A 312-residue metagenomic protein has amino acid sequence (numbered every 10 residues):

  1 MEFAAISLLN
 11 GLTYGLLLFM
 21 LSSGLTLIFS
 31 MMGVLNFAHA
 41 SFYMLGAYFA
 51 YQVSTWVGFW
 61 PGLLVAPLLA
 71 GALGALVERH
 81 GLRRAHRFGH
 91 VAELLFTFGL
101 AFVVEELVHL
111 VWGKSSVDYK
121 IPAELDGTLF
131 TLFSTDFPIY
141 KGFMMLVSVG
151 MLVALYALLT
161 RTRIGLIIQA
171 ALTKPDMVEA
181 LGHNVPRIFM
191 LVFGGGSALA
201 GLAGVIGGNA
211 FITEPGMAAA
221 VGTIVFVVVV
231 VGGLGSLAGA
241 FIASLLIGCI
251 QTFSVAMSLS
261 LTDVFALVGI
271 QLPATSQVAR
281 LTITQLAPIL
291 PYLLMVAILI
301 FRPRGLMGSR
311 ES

Functional and structural regions predicted by a protein language model:
F3-Q52, H80-A92, D176, V229-A238: Single transmembrane alpha-helix segments in multi-pass membrane proteins
L9, M31-L76, H80, A85 (+1 more regions): Membrane-embedded helix boundary and interhelical linker motif in transport proteins
Y14-G15, T135-E214, L237-I242: Helix-loop-helix "hairpin" substructures at the membrane interface of multi-pass membrane proteins
L18, S22, V57-L68, M190-A200 (+2 more regions): Transmembrane alpha-helical segments in multi-pass inner-membrane proteins
A38-F42, R87-T97, Y119, I167-Q169 (+3 more regions): Cytoplasmic-side transmembrane-helix entry/capping segments in multi-pass membrane proteins
A47-Y51, P67-L73, F98-V108, V147-Y156 (+3 more regions): Hydrophobic core segments of alpha-helical transmembrane domains in multi-pass membrane transport and ion-translocation
G58-L100, L107, I242-I247, Q251 (+1 more regions): Alpha-helical transmembrane segments within multi-pass membrane transporters and channels
R84-R161, I188, A256-P288, R310-E311: Transmembrane helix-bundle core of multi-pass membrane transporters and related energy-transducing complexes
